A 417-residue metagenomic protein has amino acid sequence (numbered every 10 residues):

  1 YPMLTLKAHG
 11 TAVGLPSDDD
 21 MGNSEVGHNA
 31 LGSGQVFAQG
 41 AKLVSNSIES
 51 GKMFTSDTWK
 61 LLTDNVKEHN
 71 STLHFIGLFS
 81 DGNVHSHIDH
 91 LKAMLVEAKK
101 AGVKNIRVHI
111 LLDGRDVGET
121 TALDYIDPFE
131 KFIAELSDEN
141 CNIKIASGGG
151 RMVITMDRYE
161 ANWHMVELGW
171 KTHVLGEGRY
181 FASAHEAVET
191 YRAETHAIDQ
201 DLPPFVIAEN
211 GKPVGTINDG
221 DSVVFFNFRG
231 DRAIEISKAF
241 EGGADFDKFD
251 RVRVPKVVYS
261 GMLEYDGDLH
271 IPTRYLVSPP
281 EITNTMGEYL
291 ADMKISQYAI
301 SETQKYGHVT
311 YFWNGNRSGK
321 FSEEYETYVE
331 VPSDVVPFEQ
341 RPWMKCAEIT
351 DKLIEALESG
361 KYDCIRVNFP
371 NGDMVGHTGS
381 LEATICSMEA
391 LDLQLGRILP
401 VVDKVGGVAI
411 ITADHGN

Functional and structural regions predicted by a protein language model:
Y1-L136, N140-V153, H164, L168 (+3 more regions): Active-site nucleophile/metal-coordination loop of metallo-enzymes that catalyze phosphate/sulfate and related
L62-D64, L95-A98, F240-V252, I349-Y362: Short amphipathic alpha-helices and their capping/turn segments at secondary-structure boundaries
H74-I76, V224-F225, C364-N368, I410: Structural motif
S80-G82, F228, E264, G372 (+1 more regions): Active-site metal-binding loops of divalent metal-dependent hydrolases
V117, T121-K212, T216-N218, V224 (+3 more regions): Long, well-ordered, tryptophan-enriched scaffold segments
S296-A356: Metal-dependent catalytic core segments for phosphate chemistry
K361-Q394: Active-site His/acidic residue clusters
C386-N417: Metal-dependent active-site segment of extracytoplasmic phospho-/sulfohydrolases and closely related
